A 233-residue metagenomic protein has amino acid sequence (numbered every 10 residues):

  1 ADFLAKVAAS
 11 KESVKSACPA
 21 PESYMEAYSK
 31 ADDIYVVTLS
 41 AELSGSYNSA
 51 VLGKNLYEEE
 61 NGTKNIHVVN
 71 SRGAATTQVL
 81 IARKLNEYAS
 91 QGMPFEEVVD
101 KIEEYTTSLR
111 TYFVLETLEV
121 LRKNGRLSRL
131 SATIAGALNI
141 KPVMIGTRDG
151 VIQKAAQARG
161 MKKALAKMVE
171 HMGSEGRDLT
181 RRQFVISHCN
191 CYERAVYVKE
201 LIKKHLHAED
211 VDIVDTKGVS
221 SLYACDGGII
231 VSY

Functional and structural regions predicted by a protein language model:
A1-A20: N-terminal glycine-rich anion-binding loop in soluble enzyme alpha/beta folds
K15, V36, V68, V185-I186: Short catalytic-loop micro-motif centered on adjacent basic/acidic residues
S16-I34, T38-E60: Active-site cofactor/cluster-binding pocket
L43-S46, A50-N55, H67, G73-R83 (+1 more regions): Mixed-charge interfacial surface used for oligomerization/domain docking and macromolecular partner engagement
E60-H67: Ligand-binding "clamshell"
